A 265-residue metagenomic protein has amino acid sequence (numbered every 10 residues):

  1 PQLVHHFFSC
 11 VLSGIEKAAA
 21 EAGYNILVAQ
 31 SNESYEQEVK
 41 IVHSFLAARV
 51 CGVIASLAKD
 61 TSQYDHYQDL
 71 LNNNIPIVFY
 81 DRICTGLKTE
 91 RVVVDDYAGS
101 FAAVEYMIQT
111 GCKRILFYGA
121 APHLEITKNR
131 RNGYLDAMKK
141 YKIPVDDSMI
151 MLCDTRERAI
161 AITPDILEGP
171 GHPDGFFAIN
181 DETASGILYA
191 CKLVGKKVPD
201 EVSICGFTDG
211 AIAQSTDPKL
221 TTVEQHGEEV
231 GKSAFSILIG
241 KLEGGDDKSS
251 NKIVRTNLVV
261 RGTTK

Functional and structural regions predicted by a protein language model:
Q2-C10, V28-Q37, L57-K59, R82 (+8 more regions): Hinge/beta->alpha junction and helix N-cap segments in small-molecule ligand-binding domains
Q2-E105, Q109, L167-E168: Alpha-helical recognition/docking segments in bacterial nutrient-uptake and carbohydrate-utilization systems
E21-A22, N73, M138-V145, G169-H172 (+1 more regions): Short helix-capping segments at alpha-helix termini
L46-R49, N74, G111, K142 (+4 more regions): Conserved functional loop/turn residues at catalytic and ligand-binding sites
C51, C112-R114, D174: Short acidic/polar active-site loop segments enriched in Thr and Asp
R114, V145-M149, K197-S203: Short acidic capping loops at alpha-helix termini that bridge into adjacent secondary structure
P164-K265: Flexible loop/turn connectors
